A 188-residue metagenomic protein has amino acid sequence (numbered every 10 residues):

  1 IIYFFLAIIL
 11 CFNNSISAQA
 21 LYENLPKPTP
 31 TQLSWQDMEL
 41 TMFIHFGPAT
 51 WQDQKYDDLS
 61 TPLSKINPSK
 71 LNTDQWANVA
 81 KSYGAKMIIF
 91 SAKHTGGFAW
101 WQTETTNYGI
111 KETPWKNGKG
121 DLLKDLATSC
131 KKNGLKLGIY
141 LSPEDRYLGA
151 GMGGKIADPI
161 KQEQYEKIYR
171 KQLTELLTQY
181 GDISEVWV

Functional and structural regions predicted by a protein language model:
I1-Q19: Bacterial Sec-dependent N-terminal signal peptides
A18-V188: Mature catalytic domains of secreted/periplasmic carbohydrate-active enzymes
